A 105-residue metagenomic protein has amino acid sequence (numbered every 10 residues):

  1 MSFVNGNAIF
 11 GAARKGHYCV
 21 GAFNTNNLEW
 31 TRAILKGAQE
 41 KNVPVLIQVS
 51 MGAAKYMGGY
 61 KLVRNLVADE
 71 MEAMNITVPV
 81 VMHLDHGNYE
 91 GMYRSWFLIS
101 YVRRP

Functional and structural regions predicted by a protein language model:
M1-G21, A68: N-terminal amphipathic alpha-helix/helix-capping segment at the start of soluble metabolic enzymes
M1-S2, A22-N26, K55, G59: Catalytic cores of large soluble enzymes that bind and process phosphate-bearing ligands
A8, A33, G91: Short Gly/charged-rich anion-binding patches and loops
A13-R14, A38-N42, V67-N75: Structural signal for hydrophobic packing residues in well-ordered secondary-structure cores of soluble enzyme domains
V20-T25, V45-V49, V78-H86, R104-P105: Hydrophobic faces of well-ordered beta-strands that scaffold small-molecule active sites in alpha/beta enzyme cores
N26-Y56: N-terminal low-complexity or amphipathic/hydrophobic leaders
W30, A54-I99: N-terminal active-site wall of soluble small-molecule enzyme domains
K41-V43, L98-R104: Glycine-enriched alpha-helix->loop->beta-strand junction motifs that scaffold or abut catalytic
